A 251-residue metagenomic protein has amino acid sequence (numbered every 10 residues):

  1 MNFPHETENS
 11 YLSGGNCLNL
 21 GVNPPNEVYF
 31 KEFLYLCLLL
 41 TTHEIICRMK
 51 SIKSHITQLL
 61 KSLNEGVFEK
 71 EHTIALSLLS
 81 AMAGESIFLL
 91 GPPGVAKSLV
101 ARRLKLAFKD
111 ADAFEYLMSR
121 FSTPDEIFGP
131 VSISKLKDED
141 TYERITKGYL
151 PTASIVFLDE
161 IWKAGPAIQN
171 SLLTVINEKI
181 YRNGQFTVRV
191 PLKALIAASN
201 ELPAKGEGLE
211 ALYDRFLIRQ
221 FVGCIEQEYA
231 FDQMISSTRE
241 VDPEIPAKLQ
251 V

Functional and structural regions predicted by a protein language model:
K53-S86, P92: Pre-Walker A (pre-P-loop) alpha-helix and adjacent loop at the N terminus of AAA/AAA+ ATPase modules, a conserved
M82-S119: Walker A/P-loop
K109-K135: AAA+/P-loop NTPase substrate/partner-engagement loops
S134-L136, K163-I168, I176-Q250: Canonical AAA+ ATPase core
L136-V156: Conserved alpha-helical scaffold flanking the Walker A/P-loop in AAA+ ATPase domains
D159-E160: Walker B catalytic acidic pair
